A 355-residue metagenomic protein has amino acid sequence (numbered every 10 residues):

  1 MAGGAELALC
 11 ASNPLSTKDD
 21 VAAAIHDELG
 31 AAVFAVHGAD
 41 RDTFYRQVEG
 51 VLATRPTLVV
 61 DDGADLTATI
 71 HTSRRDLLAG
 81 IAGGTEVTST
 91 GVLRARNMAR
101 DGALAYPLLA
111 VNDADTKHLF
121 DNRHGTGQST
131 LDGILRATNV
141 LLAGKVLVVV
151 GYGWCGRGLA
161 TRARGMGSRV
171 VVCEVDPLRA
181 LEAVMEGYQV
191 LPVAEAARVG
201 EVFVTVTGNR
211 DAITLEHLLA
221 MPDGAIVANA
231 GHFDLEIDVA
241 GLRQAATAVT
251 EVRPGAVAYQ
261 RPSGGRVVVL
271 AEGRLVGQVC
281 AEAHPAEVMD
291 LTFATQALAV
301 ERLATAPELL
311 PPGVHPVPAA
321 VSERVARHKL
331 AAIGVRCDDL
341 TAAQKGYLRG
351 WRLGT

Functional and structural regions predicted by a protein language model:
M1-A5, K117, D121, G125-V199 (+1 more regions): Glycine-rich phosphate/diphosphate-binding loop of Rossmann-like nucleotide-binding domains
M1-L15: Active-site cofactor/substrate anionic-group-binding motifs, chiefly glycine- and Lys/Arg-rich phosphate-binding loops
A5-A8, Y106-G144, V239-A342: Adenosine-phosphate binding glycine-rich loop
A11, L58-G63, R74-T90, N209 (+3 more regions): ADP-ribose/adenylate-binding Rossmann-like module
A11-K145: Glycine/serine-rich phosphate-binding loop and adjoining beta1-alpha1 elements at the start of nucleotide-handling
D20-A22, R46-Q47, A68-R75, F120-R123 (+5 more regions): Short acidic, glycine/serine/threonine-rich loops at helix termini
L52-A53, L142, A194-G200, L218-P222: A short, aliphatic-rich alpha-helical micro-motif
